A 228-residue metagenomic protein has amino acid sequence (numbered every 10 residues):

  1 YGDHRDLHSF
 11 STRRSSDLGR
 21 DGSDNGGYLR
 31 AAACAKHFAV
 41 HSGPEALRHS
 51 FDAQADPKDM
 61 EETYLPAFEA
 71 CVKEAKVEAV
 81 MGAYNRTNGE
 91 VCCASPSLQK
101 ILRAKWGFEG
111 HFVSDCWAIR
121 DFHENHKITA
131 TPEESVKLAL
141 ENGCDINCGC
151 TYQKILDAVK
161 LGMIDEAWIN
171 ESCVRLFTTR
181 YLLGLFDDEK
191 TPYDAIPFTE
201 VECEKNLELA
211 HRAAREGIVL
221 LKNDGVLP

Functional and structural regions predicted by a protein language model:
Y1-H4, H8-S15: Short, small-residue-biased leader/transition segments that mark boundaries at the very start of proteins
S11-P228: Glycoside hydrolase catalytic-domain context in secreted enzymes
